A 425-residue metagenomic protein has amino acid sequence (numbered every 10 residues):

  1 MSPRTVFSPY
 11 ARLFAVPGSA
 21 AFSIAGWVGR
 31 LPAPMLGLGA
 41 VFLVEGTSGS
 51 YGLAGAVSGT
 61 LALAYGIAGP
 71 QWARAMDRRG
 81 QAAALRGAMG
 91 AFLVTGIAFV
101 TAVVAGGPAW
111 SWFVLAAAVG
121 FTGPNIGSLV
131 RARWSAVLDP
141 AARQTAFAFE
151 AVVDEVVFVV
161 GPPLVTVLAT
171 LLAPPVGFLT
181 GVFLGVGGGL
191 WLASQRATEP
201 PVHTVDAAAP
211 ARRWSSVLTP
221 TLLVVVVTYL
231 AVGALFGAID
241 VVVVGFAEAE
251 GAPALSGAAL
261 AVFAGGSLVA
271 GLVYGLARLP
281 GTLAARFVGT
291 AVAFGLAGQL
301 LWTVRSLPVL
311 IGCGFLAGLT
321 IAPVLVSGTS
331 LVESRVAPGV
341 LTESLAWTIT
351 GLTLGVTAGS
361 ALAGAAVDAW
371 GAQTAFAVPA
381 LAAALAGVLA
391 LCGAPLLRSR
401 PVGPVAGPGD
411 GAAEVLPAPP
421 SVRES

Functional and structural regions predicted by a protein language model:
P3-G66, S216-A261: Helix-loop boundary and gating motifs at the non-cytosolic
W27, A109-N125, L230, V309-P323: Hydrophobic core of transmembrane alpha-helices in multi-pass small-molecule transporters, especially MFS/SLC-type
A40, P124-L138, V243, P323-V336: Intracellular juxtamembrane helix-capping segments at the cytosolic ends of symmetry-related transmembrane helices
A68-Q81, A169, V269-L283, V367: Helix-to-loop junctions at the C-terminal end of transmembrane segments in multipass secondary transporters
G90-G107, A293-R305: C-terminal ends and interior cores of transmembrane alpha-helices in multi-pass membrane transporters/permeases
L115-V156: Cytoplasmic helix-loop-helix junction between adjacent transmembrane helices in 12-TM secondary transporters
A284-G328: C-terminal transmembrane helical hairpin of 12-TM major facilitator-type secondary transporters
G339-W370: A late C-terminal transmembrane helix in Major Facilitator Superfamily
